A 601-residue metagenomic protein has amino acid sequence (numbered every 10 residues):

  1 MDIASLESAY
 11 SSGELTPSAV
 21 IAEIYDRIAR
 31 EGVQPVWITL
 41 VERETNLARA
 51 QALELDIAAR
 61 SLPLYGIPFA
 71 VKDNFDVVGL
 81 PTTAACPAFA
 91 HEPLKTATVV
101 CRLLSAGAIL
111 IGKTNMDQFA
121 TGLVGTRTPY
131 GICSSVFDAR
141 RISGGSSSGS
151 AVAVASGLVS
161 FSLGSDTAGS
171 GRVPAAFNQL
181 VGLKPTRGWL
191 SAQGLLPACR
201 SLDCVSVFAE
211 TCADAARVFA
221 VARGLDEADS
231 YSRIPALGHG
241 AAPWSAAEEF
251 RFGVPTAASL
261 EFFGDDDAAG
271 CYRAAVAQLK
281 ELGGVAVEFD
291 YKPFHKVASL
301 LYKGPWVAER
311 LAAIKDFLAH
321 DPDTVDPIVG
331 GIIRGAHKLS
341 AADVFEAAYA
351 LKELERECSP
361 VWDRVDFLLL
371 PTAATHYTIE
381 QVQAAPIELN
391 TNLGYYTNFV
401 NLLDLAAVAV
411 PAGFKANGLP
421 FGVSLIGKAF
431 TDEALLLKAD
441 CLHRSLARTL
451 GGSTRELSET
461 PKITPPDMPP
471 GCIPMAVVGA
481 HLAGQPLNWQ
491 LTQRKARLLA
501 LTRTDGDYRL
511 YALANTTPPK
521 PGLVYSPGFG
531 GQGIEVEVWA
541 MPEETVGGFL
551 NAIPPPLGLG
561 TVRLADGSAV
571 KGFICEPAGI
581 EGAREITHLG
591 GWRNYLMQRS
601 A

Functional and structural regions predicted by a protein language model:
M1-T167, A277-L282, L491-T492: Gly/Ser-rich catalytic/binding loops embedded in alpha/beta enzyme cores
L64-C86, A246-P255, P305-S359, R364 (+1 more regions): Short helix-loop capping/hinge segments that flank enzyme active sites or metal/cofactor-binding pockets
G66-F69, V78, C204, E227-Y302 (+2 more regions): Gly/Ser-rich, acidic/histidine-flanked active-site/gating loops
P87-A90, S232, L300-Y302, W306 (+3 more regions): Short, surface-exposed loop/helix-turn segments at secondary-structure junctions that function as lids/hinges flanking
T96-A222, N401-S424: Short glycine/serine-rich loop segments
K184-G270, P293, L437-P466: A short helix-breaking turn/cap at a secondary-structure junction
D440-S445, G451-A601: Glycine-aromatic micro-motifs
